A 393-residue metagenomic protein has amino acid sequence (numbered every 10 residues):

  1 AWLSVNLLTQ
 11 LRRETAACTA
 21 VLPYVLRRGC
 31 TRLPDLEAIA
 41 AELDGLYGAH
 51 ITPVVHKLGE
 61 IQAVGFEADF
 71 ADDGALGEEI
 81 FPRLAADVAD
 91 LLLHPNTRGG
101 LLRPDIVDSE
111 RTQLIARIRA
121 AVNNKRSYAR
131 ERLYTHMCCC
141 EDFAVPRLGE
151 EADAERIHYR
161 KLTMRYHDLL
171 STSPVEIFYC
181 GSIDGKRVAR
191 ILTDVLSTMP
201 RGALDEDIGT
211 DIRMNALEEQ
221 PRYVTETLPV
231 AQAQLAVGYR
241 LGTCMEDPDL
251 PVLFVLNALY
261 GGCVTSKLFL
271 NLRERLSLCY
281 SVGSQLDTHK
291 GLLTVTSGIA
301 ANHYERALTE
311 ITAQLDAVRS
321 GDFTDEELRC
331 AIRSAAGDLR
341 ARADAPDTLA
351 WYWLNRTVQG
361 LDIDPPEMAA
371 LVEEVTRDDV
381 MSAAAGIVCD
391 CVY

Functional and structural regions predicted by a protein language model:
A1-C18, H167, P174, T193 (+1 more regions): His/Glu-based metal-binding/catalytic segments typifying zinc-dependent metallopeptidases
A1-T19, L36-D90, R117, R126-A152 (+4 more regions): M16 family metallopeptidases and their MPP-like homologs
T19-R27: Active-site SXXK
G29-R32, D73-G77, H94-R103: Short, polar/flexible loop-turn hinges at active-site or ligand-entry regions and domain interfaces
D105, D207-Q220, E326-G337: Short proline/glycine- and acidic-rich turn/helix-capping motifs at secondary-structure junctions
I115-A120, E218-Q232, G337-P346: Short, low-order "capping/linker" segments at domain edges
Y159-V195, V392-Y393: Non-catalytic, conformational "gating/processing" segments within enzyme and secreted inhibitor domains
M381-Y393: Bilobed periplasmic-binding protein-like "clamshell/Venus-flytrap" ligand-binding domains
